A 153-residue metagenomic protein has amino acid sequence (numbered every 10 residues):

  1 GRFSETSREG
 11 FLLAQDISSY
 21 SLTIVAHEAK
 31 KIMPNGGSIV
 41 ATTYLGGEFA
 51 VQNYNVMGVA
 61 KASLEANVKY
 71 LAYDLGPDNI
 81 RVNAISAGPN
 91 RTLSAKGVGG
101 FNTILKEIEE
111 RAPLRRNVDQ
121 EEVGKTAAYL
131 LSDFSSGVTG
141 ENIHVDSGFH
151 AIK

Functional and structural regions predicted by a protein language model:
G1-L12, K31, N53-V56, K96-G100: Conserved mid-core segment of classical short-chain dehydrogenase/reductases
R2, A14, S38-L64, V68-P77 (+1 more regions): Catalytic loop of short-chain dehydrogenase/reductase
A26-H27, K69: A short, exposed helix-loop element centered on a Lys and neighboring polar residues
K31-I32, Y73-P77, S136: Alpha-helical segment proximal to the catalytic Tyr-Lys
P77, A87-A112, I152-K153: A glycine/serine/threonine-rich, flexible loop-to-helix segment that serves as the NAD(P) cofactor-binding "lid"
A112-V123, F134: A conserved structural motif in NAD(P)-dependent oxidoreductases
A128, T139-K153: Short C-terminal tail/terminal secondary-structure segment of NAD(P)H-dependent dehydrogenase/reductase domains
